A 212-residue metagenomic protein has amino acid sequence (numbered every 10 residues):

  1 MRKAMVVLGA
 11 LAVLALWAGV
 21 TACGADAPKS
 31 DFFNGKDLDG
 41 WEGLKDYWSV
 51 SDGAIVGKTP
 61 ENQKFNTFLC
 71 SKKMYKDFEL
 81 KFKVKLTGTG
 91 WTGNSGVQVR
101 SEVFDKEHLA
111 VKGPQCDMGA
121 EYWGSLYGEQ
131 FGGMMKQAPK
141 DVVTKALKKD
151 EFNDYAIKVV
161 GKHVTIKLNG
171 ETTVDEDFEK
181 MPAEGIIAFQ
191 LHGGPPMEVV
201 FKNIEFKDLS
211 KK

Functional and structural regions predicted by a protein language model:
M1-A4: Positively charged n-region of N-terminal signal peptides that target proteins for export
V6-V7, F104: General helical structural elements
G9-G19: Bacterial N-terminal signal peptides
A22-K212: Carbohydrate-interacting regions of secretory-pathway proteins
